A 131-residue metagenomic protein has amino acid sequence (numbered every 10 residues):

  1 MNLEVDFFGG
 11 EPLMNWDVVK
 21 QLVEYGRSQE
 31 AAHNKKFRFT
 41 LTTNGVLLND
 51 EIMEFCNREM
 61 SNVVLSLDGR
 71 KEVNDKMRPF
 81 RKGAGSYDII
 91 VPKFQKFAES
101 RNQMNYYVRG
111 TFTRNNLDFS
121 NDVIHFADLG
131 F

Functional and structural regions predicted by a protein language model:
M1-D6, N15-F131: Radical SAM/AdoMet-radical enzyme domain recognition
G9-G10: Short acidic donor-binding/metal-coordinating loop in glycosyltransferase active sites
